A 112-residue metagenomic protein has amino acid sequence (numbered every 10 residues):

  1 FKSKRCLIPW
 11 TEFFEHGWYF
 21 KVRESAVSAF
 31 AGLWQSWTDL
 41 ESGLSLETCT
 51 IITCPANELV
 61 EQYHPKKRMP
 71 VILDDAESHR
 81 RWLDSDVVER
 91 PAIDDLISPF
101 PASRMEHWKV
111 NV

Functional and structural regions predicted by a protein language model:
F1-V112: A structured binding-face within diverse protein domains that lines the active/interaction site
